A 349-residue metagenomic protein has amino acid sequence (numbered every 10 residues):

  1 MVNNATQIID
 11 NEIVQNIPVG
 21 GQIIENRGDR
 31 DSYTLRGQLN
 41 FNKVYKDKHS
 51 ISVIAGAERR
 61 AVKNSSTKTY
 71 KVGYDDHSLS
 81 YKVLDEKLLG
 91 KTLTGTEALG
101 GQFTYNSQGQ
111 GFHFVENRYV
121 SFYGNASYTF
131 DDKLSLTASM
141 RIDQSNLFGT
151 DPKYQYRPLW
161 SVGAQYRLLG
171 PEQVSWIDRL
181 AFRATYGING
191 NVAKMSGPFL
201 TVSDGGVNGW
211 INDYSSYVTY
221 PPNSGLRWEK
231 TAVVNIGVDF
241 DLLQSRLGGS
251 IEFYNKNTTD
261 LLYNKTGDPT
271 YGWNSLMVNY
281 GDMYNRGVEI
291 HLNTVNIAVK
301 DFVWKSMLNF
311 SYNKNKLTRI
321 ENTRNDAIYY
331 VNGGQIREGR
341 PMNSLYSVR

Functional and structural regions predicted by a protein language model:
M1-N40, K46, S50-N117, S145-L147 (+3 more regions): Surface-exposed, low-complexity loop segments enriched in small/polar and acidic residues
M1-S50, N117-T150, Q155-G170, T231-V234 (+4 more regions): Surface-exposed extracellular loop regions of Gram-negative outer-membrane beta-barrel proteins
N40, H49-I51, V192-V207, T323-I328 (+2 more regions): Membrane-proximal, glycine/serine-rich, low-complexity loop/turn segments characteristic of large bacterial
S52-R59, R179-G187, S306-Y312: Extended hydrophobic secondary-structure segments that form protein cores and membrane-embedded regions
R60, S65-L79, V278, V295-R349: Conserved small-residue
A61-K63, Q144-N146, G190-V192, N257 (+1 more regions): Feature marks short, surface-exposed loop/turn motifs that line or immediately flank catalytic pockets and channel
G95-N125, T129, S135-S139, D213-G248 (+1 more regions): Outer-membrane beta-barrel transmembrane strand signature
L180-L226, N255-N279, T318-R319: Surface-exposed extracellular loop regions of Gram-negative outer-membrane beta-barrel proteins, predominantly
